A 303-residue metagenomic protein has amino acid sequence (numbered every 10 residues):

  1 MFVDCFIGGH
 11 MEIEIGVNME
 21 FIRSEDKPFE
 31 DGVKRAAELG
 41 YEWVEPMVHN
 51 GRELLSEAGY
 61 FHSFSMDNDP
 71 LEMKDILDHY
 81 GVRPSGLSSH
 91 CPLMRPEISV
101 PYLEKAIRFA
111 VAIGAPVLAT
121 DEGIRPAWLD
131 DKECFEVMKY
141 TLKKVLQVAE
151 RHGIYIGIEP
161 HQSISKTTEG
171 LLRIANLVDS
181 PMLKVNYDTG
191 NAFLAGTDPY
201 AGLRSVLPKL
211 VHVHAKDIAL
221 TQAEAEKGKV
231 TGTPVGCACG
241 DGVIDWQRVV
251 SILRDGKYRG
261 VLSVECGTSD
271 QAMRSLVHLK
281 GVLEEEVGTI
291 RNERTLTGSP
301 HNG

Functional and structural regions predicted by a protein language model:
D4-W43, V48, D78-Y80, P96 (+2 more regions): Histidine-acidic metal/acid-base catalytic patches
M11-I13, N50-L54, P84-L87, G123-P126 (+1 more regions): A short alpha-helix capping/helix-coil boundary motif
M19, S89-C91, E122, I158-P160 (+2 more regions): Short glycine-centered, acidic/aromatic-flanked micro-motifs in structured strand/loop junctions that mark active-site
D31-A37, P70-P84, P92-V185, S205 (+3 more regions): Active-site acidic/histidine proton-transfer and metal-coordination neighborhood in alpha/beta enzyme cores
E45-E72, R125-L129: Glycine-rich, proline-tolerant flexible connector loops at the mouths of alpha/beta enzymes
P46-H49, S89, E122-R125, H161 (+1 more regions): Active-site loop/turn elements of alpha/beta-hydrolase fold enzymes, especially the short glycine-/histidine-rich
A58-F64, K132-E133, T233-A238: Short glycine-enriched, charge-decorated loop/helix-capping segments at active-site entrances that position
